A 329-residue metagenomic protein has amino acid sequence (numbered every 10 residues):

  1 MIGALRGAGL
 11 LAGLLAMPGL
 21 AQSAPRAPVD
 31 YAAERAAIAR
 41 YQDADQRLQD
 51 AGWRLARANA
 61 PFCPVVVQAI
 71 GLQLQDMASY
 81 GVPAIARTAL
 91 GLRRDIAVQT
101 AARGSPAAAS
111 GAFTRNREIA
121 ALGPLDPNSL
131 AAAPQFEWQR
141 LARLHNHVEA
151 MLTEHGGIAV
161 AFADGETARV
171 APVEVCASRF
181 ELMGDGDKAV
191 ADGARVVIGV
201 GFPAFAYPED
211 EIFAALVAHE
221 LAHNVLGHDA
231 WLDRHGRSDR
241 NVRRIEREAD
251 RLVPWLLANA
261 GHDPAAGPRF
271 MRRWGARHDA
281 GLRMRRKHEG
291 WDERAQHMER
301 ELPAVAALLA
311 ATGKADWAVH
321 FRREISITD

Functional and structural regions predicted by a protein language model:
M1-A4: N-terminal secretory signal peptides that target proteins for export/translocation
A8-G19: Bacterial N-terminal signal peptides
Q22-M77, T88-L92, Q135-L141, H145-E154 (+8 more regions): C-terminal capping/extension segments of zinc metalloprotease domains
W53, A101-G104, P124-L125, A163-G165 (+4 more regions): Solvent-exposed coil/turn segments that connect beta secondary-structure elements in extracytoplasmic/periplasmic
P83-V98: Short beta-strand-turn/beta-hairpin segments enriched in glycine/proline and small hydrophobics that form edge-strand
A107-Q135: Conserved PDZ fold ligand-binding element
A215-H228, A249: Active-site recognition of the HExxH zinc-binding catalytic motif
W231-V242: Short helix/strand-bridging catalytic loops that position acidic/His residues to coordinate divalent metals and engage
